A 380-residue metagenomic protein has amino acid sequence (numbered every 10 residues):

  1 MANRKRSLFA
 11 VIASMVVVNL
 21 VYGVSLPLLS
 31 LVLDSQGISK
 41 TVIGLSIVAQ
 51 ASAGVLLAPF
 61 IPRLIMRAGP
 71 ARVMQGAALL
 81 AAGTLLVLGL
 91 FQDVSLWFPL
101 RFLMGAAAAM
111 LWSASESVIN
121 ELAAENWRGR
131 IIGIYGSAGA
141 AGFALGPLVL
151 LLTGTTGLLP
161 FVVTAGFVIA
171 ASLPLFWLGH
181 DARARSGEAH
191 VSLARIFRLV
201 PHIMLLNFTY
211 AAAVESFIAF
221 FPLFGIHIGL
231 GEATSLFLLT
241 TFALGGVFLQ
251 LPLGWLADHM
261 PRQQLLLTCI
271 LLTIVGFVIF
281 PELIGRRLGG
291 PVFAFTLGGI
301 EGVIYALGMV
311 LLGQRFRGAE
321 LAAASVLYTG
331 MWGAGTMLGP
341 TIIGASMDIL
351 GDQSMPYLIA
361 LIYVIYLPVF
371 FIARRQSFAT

Functional and structural regions predicted by a protein language model:
R4-A51, L206, E215-F224, I228: Helix-loop boundary and gating motifs at the non-cytosolic
L57-G69, G154, L249-P261, M347-D348: Helix-to-loop junctions at the C-terminal end of transmembrane segments in multipass secondary transporters
G69, L90-Q92, P261, L283-G285: Helix-breaking motifs and short loop linkers at transmembrane-helix boundaries and internal kinks in secondary membrane
R72-L86, Q264-I279: Structural signature of the two symmetry-related core transmembrane helices
S95-L103, L288-T296: Paired small-residue
M110-A123, V303-F316: Intracellular juxtamembrane helix-capping segments at the cytosolic ends of symmetry-related transmembrane helices
A165-R185, V369-A373: C-terminal membrane-cytosol helix-exit motif in multi-pass small-molecule transporters
A319-D348: A late C-terminal transmembrane helix in Major Facilitator Superfamily
